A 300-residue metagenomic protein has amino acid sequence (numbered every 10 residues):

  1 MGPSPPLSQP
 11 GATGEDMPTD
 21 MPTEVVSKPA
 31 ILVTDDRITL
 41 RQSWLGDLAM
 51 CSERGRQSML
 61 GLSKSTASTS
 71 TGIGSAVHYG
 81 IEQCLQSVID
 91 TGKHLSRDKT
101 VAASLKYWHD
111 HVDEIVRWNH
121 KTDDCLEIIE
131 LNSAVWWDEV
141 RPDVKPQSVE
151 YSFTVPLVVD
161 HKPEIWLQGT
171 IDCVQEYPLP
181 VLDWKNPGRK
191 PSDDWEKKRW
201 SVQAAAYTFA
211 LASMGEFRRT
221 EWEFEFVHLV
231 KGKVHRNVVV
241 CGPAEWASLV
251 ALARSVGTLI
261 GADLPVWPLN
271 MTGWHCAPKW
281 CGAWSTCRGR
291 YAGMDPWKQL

Functional and structural regions predicted by a protein language model:
M1-L300: RecB-family 4Fe-4S metal-dependent nuclease core
